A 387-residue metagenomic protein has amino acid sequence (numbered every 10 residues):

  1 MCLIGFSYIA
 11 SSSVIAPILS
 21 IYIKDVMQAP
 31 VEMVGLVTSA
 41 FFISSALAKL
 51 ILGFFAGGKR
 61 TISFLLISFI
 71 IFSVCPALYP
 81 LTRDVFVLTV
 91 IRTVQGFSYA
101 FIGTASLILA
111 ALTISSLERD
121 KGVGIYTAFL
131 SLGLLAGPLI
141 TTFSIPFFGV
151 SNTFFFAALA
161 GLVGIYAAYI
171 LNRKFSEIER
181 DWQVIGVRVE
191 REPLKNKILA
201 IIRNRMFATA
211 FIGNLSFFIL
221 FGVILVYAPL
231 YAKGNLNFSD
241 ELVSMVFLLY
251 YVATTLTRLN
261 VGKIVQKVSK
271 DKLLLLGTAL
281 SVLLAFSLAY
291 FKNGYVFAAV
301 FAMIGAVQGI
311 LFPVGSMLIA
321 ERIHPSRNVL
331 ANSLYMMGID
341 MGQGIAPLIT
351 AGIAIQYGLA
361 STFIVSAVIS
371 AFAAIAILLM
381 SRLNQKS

Functional and structural regions predicted by a protein language model:
I18-V31, V226-E241: Short amphipathic helix-loop junctions that connect adjacent transmembrane helices in Major Facilitator Superfamily/SLC
F42-L50, L134-L135, Y251-L259, Q343-G344: Residue-level signature of mid-helix packing/kink "hotspots" within the transmembrane helices of 12-pass Major
A48-R60, T257-S269: Helix-to-loop junctions at the C-terminal end of transmembrane segments in multipass secondary transporters
S63-A77, K272-F286: Structural signature of the two symmetry-related core transmembrane helices
F86-V94, Y295-M303: Paired small-residue
T93-F129: Cytoplasmic helix-loop-helix junction between adjacent transmembrane helices in 12-TM secondary transporters
T153-Y169, F363-L378: Symmetry-related core transmembrane helices of the 12-TM Major Facilitator Superfamily/SLC fold
F175-T209: Juxtamembrane intracellular "pre-TM" segments in multi-pass secondary transporters
